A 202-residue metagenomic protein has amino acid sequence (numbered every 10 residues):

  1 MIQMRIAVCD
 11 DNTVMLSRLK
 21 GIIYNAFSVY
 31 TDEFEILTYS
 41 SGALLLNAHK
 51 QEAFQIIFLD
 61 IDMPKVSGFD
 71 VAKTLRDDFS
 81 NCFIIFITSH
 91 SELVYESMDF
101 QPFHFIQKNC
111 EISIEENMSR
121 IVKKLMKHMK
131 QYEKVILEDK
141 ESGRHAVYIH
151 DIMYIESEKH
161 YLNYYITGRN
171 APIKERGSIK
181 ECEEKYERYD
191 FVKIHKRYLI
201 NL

Functional and structural regions predicted by a protein language model:
I2-I23, I57: Conserved acidic segment of CheY-like receiver
T13, S40-L44: Acidic phosphotransfer microenvironment of two-component signaling modules
F27-S40: Short hydrophobic/Thr-rich beta-strand motif most characteristic of the beta2 strand and flanking loop of CheY-like
L44-M129: CheY-like receiver
S119-L202: Conserved binding/recognition cores within well-folded domains
